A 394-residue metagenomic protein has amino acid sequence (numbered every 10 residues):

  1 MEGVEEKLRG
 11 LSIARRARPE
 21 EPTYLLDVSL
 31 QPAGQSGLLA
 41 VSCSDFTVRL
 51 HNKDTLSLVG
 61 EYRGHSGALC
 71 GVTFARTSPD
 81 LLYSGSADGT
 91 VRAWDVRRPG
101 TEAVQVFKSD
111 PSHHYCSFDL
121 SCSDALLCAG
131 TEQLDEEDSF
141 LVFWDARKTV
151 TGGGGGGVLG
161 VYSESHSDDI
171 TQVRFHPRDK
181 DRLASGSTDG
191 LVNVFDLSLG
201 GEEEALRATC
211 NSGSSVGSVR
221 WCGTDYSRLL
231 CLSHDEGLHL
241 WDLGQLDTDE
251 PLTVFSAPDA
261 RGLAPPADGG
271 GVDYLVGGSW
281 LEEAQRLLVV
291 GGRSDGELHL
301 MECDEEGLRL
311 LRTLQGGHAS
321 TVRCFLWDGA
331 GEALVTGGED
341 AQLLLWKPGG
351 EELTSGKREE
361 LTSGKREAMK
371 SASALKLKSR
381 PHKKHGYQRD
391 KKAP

Functional and structural regions predicted by a protein language model:
E2-Y24, T55, G307-L314: A short helix->beta-strand "capping" segment at the edge of beta-propeller domains
R16-L25, Y62-L69, F107-Y115, Y162-I170 (+5 more regions): WD40/WD-repeat beta-propeller blade N-cap
R18-S44, V276-G277: Beta-strand-rich domains and repeat architectures in extracellular enzymes and scaffolds, especially beta-propellers
Y24, Q35, L58, A68 (+11 more regions): WD40/WD-repeat beta-propeller blade-loop signature
V28-S36, T73-D80, D119-L126, R174-D181 (+3 more regions): Loop/turn segments within WD40 beta-propeller blades
S42-D45, G85-D88, V96, S123 (+5 more regions): Conserved strand-to-loop turn within each blade of WD40 beta-propeller repeats
V48-N52, G85, V91-V96, S139-D145 (+4 more regions): WD40-repeat beta-propellers
L232-E236, A257-G307: Loop/turn-rich, solvent-exposed surfaces of beta-rich toroidal or solenoidal domains
